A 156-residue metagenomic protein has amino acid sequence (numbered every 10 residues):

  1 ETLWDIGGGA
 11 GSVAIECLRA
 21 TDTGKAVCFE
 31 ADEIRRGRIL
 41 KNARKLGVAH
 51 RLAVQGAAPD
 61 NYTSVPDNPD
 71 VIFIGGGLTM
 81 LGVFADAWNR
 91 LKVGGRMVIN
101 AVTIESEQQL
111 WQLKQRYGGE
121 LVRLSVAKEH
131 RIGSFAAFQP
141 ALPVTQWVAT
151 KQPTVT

Functional and structural regions predicted by a protein language model:
T2, K25, G94-R96: Short glycine-centered segments of the SAM/dcSAM-binding site in methyltransferase folds
T2-G9: Conserved class I S-adenosyl-L-methionine
A10-T23: Conserved SAM-binding loop of SAM-dependent methyltransferases across substrates and taxa, primarily the Class I
T21, V48, L91-V93: Helix-to-beta-strand junctions that scaffold the AdoMet/dcAdoMet cofactor pocket in Class I SAM-dependent enzymes
T23-F29: Short beta-strand element of Class I
F29-P69: S-adenosyl-L-methionine
A53-V98: Active-site segment flanking the S-adenosylmethionine/decSAM binding pocket in AdoMet-dependent transferases
A85-T145: C-terminal substrate-binding/active-site "lid" region of AdoMet-derived donor-dependent transferases
